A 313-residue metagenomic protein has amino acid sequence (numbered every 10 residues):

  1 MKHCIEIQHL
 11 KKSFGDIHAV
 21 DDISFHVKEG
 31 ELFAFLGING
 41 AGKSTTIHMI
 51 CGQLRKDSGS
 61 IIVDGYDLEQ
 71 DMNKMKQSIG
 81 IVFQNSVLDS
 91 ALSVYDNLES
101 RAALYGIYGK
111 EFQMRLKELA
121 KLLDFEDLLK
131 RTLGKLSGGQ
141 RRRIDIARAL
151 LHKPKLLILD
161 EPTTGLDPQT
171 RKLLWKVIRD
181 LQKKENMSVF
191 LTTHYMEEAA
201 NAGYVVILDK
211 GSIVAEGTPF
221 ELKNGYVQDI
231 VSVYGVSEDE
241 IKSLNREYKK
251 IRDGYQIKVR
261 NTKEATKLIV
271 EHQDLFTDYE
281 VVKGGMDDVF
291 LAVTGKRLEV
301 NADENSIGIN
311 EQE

Functional and structural regions predicted by a protein language model:
G59-D67, M75: Conserved ABC transporter NBD signature motif
E99, A103, K110-L128: Conserved ABC ATPase "signature" region
T132-L136: Conserved ABC ATPase signature
K153: Conserved catalytic motifs of ABC-family nucleotide-binding domains
L157-D160: Catalytic Walker B motif of ABC-type/P-loop ATPase nucleotide-binding domains
K176-R260: ABC transporter nucleotide-binding domain
V227-V300: Short, charged/small-residue-rich alpha-helical element at the C-terminal edge of ABC transporter nucleotide-binding
